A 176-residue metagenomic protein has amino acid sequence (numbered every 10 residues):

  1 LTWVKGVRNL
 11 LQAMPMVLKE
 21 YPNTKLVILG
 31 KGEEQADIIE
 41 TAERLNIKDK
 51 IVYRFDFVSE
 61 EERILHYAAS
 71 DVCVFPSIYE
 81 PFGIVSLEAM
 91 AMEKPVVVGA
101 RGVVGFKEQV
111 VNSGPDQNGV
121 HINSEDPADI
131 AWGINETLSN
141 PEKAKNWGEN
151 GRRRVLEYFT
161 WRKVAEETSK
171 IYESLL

Functional and structural regions predicted by a protein language model:
L1-M16, E33-I39, A128: A conserved mid-protein helix/loop that constitutes part of the nucleotide-sugar donor-binding site
I39-F57: Nucleotide-activated donor-binding/catalytic signature segment of Leloir-type glycosyltransferases, i.e., the conserved
L65-S70: Short alpha-helical donor nucleotide-sugar binding micro-motif in glycosyltransferases
C73-V74, V97: A short hydrophobic beta-strand element within the catalytic core of glycosyltransferases that build diverse glycans
I78: Aromatic "clamp/platform" in nucleotide-sugar-dependent glycosyltransferases that forms part of the donor/acceptor
P95-G105: Short hydrophobic beta-strand element within catalytic cores of glycosyltransferases and related nucleotide-activated
K107-N135: Change "using UDP/GDP/dTDP sugars" to "using nucleotide sugars
D129-W132, E136, K143-Y158, E167-K170: A short, well-ordered alpha-helix in the C-terminal region of glycosyltransferases
